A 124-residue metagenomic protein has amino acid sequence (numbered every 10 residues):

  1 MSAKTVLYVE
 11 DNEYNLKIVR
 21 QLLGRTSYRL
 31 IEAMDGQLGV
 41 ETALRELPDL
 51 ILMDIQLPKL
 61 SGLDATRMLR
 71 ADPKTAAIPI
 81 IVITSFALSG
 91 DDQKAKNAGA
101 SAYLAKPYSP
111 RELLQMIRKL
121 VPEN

Functional and structural regions predicted by a protein language model:
E10: Conserved acidic carboxylate
E13-I31: Two-component/phosphorelay signaling modules centered on CheY-like receiver
K17, Y108-I117: C-terminal output helix
E46-L52, L57: Active-site beta3 strand of CheY-like receiver
P58, A76, L88, P107: The feature encodes the CheY-like receiver
